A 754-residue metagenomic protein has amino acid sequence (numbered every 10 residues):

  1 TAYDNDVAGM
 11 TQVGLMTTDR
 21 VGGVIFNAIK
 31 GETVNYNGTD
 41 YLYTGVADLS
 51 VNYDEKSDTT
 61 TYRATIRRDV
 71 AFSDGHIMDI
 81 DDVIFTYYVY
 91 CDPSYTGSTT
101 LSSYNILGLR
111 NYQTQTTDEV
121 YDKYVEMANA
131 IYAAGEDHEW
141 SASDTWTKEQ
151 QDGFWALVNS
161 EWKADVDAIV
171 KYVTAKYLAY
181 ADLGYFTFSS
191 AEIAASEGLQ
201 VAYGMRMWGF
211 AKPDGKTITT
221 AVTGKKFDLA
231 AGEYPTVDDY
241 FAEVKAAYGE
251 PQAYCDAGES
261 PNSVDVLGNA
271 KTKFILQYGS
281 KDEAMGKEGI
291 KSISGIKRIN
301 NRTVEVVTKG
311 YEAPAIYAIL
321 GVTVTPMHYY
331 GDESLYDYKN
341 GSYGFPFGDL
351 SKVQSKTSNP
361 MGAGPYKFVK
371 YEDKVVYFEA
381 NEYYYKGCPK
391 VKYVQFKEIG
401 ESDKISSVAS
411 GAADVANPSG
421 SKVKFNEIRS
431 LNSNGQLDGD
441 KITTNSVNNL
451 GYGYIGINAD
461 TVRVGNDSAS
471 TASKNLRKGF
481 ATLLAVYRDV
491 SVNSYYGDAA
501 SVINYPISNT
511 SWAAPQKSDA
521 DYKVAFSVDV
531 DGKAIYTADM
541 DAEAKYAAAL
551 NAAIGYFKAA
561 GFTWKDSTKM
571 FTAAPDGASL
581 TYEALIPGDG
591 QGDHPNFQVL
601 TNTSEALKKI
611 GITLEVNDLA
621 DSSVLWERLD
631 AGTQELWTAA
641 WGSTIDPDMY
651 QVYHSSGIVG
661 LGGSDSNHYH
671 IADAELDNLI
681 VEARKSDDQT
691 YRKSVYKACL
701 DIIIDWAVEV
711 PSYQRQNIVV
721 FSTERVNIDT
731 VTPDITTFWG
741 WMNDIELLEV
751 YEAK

Functional and structural regions predicted by a protein language model:
T1-S57, T65: N-terminal lobe/hinge region of extracytoplasmic solute-binding protein
T1-V13, D92, T308-I319, T323-T325 (+6 more regions): Detector for C-terminal structural segments
G9-V13, T17-V24, K30, Q252-T303 (+7 more regions): Gly/Pro-rich hinge or "lid" segments in bacterial periplasmic/extracellular proteins
I25, D40-Y43, L49-N52, K367-V369 (+6 more regions): Append "and occasionally in soluble cytosolic enzymes with long acidic Gly/Pro-rich linkers
R68, E379-Y384, V447-N475, V492-N493 (+3 more regions): A bilobed periplasmic-binding-protein/Venus flytrap-type ligand-binding module shared by bacterial periplasmic
G75, V408-A409, A413-P418, A584 (+1 more regions): Periplasmic binding protein-like
T96, E126-P261, G268, L276-D282 (+9 more regions): Extracytoplasmic/peripheral linker and loop segments enriched in polar/acidic and small residues with frequent Thr/Pro
V369-E379, K397-R463, Y487, S491-D498: Extracellular/periplasmic solute-recognition and catalytic clefts
